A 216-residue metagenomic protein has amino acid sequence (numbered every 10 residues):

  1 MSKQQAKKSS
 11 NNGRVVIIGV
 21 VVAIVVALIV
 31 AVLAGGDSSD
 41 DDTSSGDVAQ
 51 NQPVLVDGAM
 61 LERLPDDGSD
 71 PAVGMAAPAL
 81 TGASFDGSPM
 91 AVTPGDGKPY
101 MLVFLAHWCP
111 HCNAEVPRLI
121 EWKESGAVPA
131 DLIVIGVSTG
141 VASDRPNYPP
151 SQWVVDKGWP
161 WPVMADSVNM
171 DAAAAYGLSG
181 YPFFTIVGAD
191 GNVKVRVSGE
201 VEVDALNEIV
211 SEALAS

Functional and structural regions predicted by a protein language model:
M1-A76: N-terminal targeting signals for export/organelle localization
S69-G74, A79-Y100, E124: A short beta-strand-turn-helix
M90-N113, L119: Short active-site neighborhood of thiol/selenol oxidoreductases, capturing the structured segment around
K98-P99, A114-S138, V203, E212: Conserved helix-turn-beta segment immediately C-terminal to the redox Cys motif in thioredoxin-like folds
P129-N147, W159-N169: Thiol-based oxidoreductase modules, predominantly thioredoxin-like and allied folds used for disulfide exchange
P149-A189: Short, internal strand/loop/helix patches that form the active-site neighborhood or redox-interaction surface
G180-S216: Thiol-/selenol-based redox modules, centered on thioredoxin-like and closely related oxidoreductase domains
